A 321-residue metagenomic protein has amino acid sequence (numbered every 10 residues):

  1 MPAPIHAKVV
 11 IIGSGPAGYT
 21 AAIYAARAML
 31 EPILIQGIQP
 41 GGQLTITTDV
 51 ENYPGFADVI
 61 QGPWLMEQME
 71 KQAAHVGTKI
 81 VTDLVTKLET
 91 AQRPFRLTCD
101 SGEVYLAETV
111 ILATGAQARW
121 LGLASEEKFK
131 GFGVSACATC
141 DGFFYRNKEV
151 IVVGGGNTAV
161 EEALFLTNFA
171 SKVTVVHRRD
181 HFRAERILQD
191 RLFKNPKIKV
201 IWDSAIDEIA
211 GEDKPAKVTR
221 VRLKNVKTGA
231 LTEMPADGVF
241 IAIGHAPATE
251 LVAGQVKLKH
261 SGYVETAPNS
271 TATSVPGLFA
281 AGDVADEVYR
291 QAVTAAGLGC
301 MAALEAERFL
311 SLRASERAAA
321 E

Functional and structural regions predicted by a protein language model:
P2-V76, K148, V160-R186, F193 (+3 more regions): Beta1-alpha1 glycine-rich phosphate/pyrophosphate-binding loop at the start of Rossmann-like nucleotide-binding domains
G13, Q36, T114, G154 (+3 more regions): Short beta-strand/turn micro-motifs composed of small residues that flank or help shape donor/cofactor-binding pockets
G15-P16, Q39, A116-A118, N157-T158 (+1 more regions): Residue-level detector of alpha-helix initiation sites
A73-C99, V104-A107, N168-P268, R308-E321: A Rossmann-like FAD-binding core segment of flavoenzymes
I80-F143: Glycine/small-residue-rich loop that forms an oxyanion/phosphate-binding "nest" at active or ligand-binding sites
Q117, G122, E127-F144, I243-Y289 (+2 more regions): FAD-site-proximal beta/loop scaffold in flavoenzymes
V160-E162, V275, A281-E321: A conserved FAD-binding loop/helix module that cradles the flavin
